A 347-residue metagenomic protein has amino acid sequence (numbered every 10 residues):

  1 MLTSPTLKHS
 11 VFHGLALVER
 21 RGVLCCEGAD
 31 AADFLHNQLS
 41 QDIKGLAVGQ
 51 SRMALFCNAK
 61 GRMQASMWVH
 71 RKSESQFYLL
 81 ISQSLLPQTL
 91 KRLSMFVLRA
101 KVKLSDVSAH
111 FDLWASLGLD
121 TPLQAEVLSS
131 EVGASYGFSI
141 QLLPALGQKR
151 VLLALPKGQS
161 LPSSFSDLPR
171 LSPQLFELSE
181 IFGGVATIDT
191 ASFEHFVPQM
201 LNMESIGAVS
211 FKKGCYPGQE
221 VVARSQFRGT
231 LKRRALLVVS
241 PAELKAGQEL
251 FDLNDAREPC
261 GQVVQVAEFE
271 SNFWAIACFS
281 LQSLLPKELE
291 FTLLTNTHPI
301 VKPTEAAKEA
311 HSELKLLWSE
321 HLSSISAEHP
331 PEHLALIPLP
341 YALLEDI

Functional and structural regions predicted by a protein language model:
M1-A65, R71-E74: Acidic, proline/glycine-enriched N-terminal capping motif
M1-T3, L7, S129-L178, F291-T295 (+1 more regions): Polybasic, low-complexity association/targeting segments
L2-V11, A54-S66, V97-L98, E131-I140 (+2 more regions): Short amphipathic beta-strand starts and helix->beta connectors
G14-V18, G22-C25, W68-G183: Acidic, low-complexity central loop/insert segments
D30-L35, L86-L90, T121-Q124, G158-F165 (+2 more regions): Short, conserved charged micro-motifs
L55-F56, L119-A134, E243-D255: Short amphipathic alpha-helix segments
L153-L237: Anionic-ligand-binding alpha/beta catalytic cores of soluble enzymes and soluble regulatory domains that recognize
L201-A208, A223-I347: Glycine-rich, small/acidic residue-mixed loop/short-helix segments
